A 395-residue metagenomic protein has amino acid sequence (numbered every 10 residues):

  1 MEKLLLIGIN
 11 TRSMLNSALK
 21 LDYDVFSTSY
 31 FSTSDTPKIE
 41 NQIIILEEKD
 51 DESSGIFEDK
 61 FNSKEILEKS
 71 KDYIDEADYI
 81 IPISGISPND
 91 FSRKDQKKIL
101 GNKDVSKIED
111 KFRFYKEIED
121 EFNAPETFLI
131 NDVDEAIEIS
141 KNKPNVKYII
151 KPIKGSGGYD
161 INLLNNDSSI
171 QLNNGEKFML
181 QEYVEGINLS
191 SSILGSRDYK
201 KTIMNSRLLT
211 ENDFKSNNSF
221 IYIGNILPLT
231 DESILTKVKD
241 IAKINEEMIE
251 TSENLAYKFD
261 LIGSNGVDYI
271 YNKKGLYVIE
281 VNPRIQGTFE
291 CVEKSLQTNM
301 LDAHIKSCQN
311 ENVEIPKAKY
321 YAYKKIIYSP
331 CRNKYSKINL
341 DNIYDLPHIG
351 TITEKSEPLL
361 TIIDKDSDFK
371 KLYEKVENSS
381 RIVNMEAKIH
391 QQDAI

Functional and structural regions predicted by a protein language model:
M1-E109, D134, E377-N378, N384 (+1 more regions): ATP-binding N-terminal substructure of ATP-dependent carboxylate-amine bond-forming enzymes
V25-F26, A124-P125, F178, Y323: Hydrophobic anchor at the start of a short beta-strand that flanks the dinucleotide cofactor-binding loop
K97-N165: A conserved helix-loop-beta module that forms one wall/lid of the active-site cleft in ATP-utilizing catalytic domains
I118, S140-L163, E176-S191, I203-R207 (+2 more regions): ATP-grasp fold ATP-binding core
N165, G195-K200, Y271-G275, Q309 (+2 more regions): Short acidic-glycine loop/turn motifs at beta-strand connectors
E185-L189, I193-D260, N282-K306, K317: ATP-dependent carboxylate/phosphate-activation module, predominantly the ATP-grasp catalytic core and closely related
E253-E290, I327, K334-Y335: Conserved metal-phosphate-binding beta-hairpin within the catalytic cores of diverse ATP-dependent phosphoryl-transfer
D302-I395: Peripheral (often C-terminal) accessory segments that flank ATP-dependent C-N-forming ligase machineries
